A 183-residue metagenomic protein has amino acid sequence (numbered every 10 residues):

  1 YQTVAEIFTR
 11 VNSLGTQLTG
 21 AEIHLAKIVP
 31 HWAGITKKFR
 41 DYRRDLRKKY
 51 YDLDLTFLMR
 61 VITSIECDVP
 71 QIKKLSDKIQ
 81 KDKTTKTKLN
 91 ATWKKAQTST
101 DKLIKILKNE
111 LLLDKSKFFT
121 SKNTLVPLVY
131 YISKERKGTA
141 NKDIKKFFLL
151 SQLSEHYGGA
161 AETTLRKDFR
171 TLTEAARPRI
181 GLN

Functional and structural regions predicted by a protein language model:
Y1-N183: Flexible coil/loop and intrinsically disordered segments
